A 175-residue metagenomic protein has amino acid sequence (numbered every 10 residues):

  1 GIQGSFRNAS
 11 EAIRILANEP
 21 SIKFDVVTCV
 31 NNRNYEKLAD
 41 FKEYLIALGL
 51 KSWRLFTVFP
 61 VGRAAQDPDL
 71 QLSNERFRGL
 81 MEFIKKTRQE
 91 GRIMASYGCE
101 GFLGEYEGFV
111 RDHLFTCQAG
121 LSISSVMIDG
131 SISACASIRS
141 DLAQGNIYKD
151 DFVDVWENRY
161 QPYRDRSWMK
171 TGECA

Functional and structural regions predicted by a protein language model:
G1-V58, S73: Radical SAM/AdoMet-radical enzyme domain recognition
Q3-F6, Q71-N74, R78, N146-D150: Short, conserved loop/turn and helix-capping segments at secondary-structure boundaries that abut family-defining
R7-S10, A39, R78-E82, V153 (+2 more regions): Generic alpha-helical structural signal
N18-S21, A47, K86-E90, D165: Secondary-structure boundary motif
Y35, F59-S140: A C-terminal junction/extension of Radical SAM enzymes
L48, A119, G172: Structured loop/turn residues at beta-strand edges in well-structured enzyme cores
R111-L114, I138-A175: Membrane-interface junctions of multi-pass transporters
